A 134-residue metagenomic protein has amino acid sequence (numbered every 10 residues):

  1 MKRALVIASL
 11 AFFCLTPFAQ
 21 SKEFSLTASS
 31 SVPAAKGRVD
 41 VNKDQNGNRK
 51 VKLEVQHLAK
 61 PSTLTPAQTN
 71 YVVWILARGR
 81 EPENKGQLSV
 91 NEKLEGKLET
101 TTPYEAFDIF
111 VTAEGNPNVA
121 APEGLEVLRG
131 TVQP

Functional and structural regions predicted by a protein language model:
M1-A4: Positively charged n-region of N-terminal signal peptides that target proteins for export
I7-T16: Bacterial N-terminal signal peptides
P17-P134: N-terminal targeting/export leaders
